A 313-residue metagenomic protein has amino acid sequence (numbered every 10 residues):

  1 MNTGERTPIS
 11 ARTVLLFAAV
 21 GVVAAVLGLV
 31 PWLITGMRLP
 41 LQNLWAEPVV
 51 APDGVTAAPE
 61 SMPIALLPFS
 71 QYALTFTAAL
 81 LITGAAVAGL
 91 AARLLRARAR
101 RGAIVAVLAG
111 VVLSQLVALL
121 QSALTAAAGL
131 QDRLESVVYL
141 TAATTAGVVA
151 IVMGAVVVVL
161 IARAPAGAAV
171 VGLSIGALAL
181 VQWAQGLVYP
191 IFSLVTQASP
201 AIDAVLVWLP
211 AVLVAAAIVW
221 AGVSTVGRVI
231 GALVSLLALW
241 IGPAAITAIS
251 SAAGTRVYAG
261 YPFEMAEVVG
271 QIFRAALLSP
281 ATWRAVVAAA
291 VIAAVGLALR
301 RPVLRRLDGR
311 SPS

Functional and structural regions predicted by a protein language model:
N2-V14, A86-V107, A127-L130, M153-G176 (+3 more regions): Cytoplasmic membrane-interface segments at the C-terminal ends of transmembrane helices
S10-A19, I64-L80, R101, V105 (+2 more regions): Membrane-entry segments of alpha-helical transmembrane domains in multi-pass membrane proteins
V14-W32, L108-V117: Alpha-helical transmembrane segments
A19-V22, G28-A78, A128-L130, V188 (+3 more regions): Long, glycine/tryptophan/cysteine-rich extracytoplasmic
V20-W32, A85-A86, I175-Q182, V212-V219 (+3 more regions): Hydrophobic core segments of alpha-helical transmembrane domains in multi-pass membrane transport and ion-translocation
L67-G129: Long, hydrophobic/aromatic-enriched structural stretches that serve as scaffold segments
Q71-A92, T145-A155, L206-V219, A288-A293: Hydrophobic alpha-helical transmembrane segments
Q115-E264: Generic multipass alpha-helical transmembrane bundles of integral membrane proteins
